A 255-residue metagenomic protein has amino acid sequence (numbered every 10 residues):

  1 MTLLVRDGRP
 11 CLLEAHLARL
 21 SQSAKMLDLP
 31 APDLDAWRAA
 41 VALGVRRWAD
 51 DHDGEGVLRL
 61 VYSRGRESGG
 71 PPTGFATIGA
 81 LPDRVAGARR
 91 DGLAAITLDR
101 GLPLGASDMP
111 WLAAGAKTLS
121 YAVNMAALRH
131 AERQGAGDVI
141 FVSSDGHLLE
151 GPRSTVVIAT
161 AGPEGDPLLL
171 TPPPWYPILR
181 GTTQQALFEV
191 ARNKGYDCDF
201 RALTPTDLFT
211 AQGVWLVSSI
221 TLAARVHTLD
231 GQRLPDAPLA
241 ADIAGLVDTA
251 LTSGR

Functional and structural regions predicted by a protein language model:
M1-D35, A39-L43, S63, E67-R255: Helix-start/capping segments and mature chain N-termini
V45-D51: Phosphate/pyrophosphate-binding loops at sites that engage ATP/ADP/AMP, CoA/4′-phosphopantetheine, polyphosphate
D51-V61: Ordered, amphipathic secondary-structure segments that act as subunit-interaction surfaces in large macromolecular
